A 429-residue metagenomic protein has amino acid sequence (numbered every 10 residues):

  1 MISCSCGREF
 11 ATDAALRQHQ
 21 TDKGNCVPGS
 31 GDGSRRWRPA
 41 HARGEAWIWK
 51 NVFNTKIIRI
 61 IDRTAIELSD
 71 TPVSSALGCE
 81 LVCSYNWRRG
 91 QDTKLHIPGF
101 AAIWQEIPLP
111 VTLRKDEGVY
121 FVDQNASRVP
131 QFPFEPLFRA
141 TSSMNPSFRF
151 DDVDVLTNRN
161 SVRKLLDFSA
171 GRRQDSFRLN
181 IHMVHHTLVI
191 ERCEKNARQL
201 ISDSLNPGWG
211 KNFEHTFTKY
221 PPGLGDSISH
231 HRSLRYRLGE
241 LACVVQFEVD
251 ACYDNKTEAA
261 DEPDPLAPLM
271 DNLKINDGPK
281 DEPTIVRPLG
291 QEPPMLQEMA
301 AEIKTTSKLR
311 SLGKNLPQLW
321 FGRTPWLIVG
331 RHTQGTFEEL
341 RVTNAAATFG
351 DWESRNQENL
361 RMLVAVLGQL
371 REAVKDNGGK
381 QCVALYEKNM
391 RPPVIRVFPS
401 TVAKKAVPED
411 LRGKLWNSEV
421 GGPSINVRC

Functional and structural regions predicted by a protein language model:
M1-G33: C-terminal recognition-helix end and immediately following basic linker of small zinc-binding "finger" domains
R8, T12, Q18, D22 (+4 more regions): Ordered, helix-dominated protein-protein interaction surfaces in large eukaryotic regulatory proteins
A11-A15, D32-R38, F247, G422-C429: Intrinsically disordered, low-complexity regions
A14, G24-P28, W326, R371-G378: Eukaryotic basic, amphipathic alpha-helical target segments in cytosolic regions
H19-G24, G33, G335-F337, K380-M390: Short amphipathic alpha-helical segments embedded in low-complexity Lys/Glu-rich regions
S34-S233, R428-C429: An acidic, glycine-rich, mixed-charge low-complexity segment common to nucleic-acid enzymes
P39-I48, F53-I60, G350-C429: Long, compositionally biased intrinsically disordered regions
R173-S354: Active-site-proximal segments of catalytic enzyme domains that coordinate small-molecule cofactors or metal ions
